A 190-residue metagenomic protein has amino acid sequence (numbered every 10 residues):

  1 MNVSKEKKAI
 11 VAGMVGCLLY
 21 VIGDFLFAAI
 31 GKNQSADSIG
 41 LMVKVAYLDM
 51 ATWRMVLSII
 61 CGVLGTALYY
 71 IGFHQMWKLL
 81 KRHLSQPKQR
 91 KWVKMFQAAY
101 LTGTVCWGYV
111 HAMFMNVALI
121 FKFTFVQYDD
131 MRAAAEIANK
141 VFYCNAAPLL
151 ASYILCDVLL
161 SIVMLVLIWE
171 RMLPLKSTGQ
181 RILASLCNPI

Functional and structural regions predicted by a protein language model:
M1-I190: Hydrophobic, aromatic-enriched alpha-helical segments typical of multi-pass transmembrane helices
